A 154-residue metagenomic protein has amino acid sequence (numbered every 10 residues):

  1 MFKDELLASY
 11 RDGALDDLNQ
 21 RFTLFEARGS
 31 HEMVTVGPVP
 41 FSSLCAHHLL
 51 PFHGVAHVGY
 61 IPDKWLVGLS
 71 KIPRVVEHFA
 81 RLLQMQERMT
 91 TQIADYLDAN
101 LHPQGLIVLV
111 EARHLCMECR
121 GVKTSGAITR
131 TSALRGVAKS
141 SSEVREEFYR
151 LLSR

Functional and structural regions predicted by a protein language model:
M1-R154: A domain-level signal for the structural core that forms small-molecule/cofactor-binding pockets and catalytic centers
